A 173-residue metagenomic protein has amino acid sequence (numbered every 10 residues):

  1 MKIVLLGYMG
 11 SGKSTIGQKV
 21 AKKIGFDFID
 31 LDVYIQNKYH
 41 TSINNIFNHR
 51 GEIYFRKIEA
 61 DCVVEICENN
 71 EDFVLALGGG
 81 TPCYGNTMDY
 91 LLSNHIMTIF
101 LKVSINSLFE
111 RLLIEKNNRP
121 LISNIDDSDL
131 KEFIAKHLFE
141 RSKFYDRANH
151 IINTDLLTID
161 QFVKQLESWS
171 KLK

Functional and structural regions predicted by a protein language model:
L5: Hydrophobic anchor at the beta1->P-loop junction of P-loop NTPases
Y8: P-loop (Walker A) phosphate-binding loop of NTP-binding proteins
S11: ATP-binding Walker
S14: Walker A/P-loop
K23, M97, F139-K173: NTP-dependent small-molecule kinase module
V33-L92, N106, N118-P120: ATP-dependent small-molecule kinase phosphotransfer cores that center on conserved nucleotide phosphate-binding segments
N94-E140: A glycine- and Lys/Arg-enriched "phosphate-lid" helix/loop adjacent to the NTP-binding pocket of small-molecule kinases
